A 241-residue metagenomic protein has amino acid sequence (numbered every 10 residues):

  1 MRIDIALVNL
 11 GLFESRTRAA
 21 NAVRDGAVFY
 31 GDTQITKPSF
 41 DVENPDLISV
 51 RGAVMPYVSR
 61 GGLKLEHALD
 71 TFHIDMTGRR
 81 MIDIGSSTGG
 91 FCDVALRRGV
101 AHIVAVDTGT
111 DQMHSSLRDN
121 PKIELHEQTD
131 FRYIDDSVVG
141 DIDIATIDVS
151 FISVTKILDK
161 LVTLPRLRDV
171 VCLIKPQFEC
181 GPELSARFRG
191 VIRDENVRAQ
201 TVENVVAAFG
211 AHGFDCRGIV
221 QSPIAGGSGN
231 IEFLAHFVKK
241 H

Functional and structural regions predicted by a protein language model:
M1-D46: A basic, amphipathic helix-loop patch mediating RNA/tRNA/ribosome contacts
T77-S87: Conserved class I S-adenosyl-L-methionine
S87-C92, G109: Residues at the N-terminus of the alpha-helix immediately C-terminal to the conserved SAM/SAH-binding loop
V94-H102, L167-R168: Conserved S-adenosyl-L-methionine
V104-K156: S-adenosyl-L-methionine
I152-R166: A short, conserved alpha-helix within the catalytic core of class I
R166-C180: Conserved beta-strand signature within the Rossmann-like core of class I S-adenosyl-L-methionine
P176-R193: Short, glycine-/aromatic-enriched active-site segment of Class I SAM-dependent methyltransferases
